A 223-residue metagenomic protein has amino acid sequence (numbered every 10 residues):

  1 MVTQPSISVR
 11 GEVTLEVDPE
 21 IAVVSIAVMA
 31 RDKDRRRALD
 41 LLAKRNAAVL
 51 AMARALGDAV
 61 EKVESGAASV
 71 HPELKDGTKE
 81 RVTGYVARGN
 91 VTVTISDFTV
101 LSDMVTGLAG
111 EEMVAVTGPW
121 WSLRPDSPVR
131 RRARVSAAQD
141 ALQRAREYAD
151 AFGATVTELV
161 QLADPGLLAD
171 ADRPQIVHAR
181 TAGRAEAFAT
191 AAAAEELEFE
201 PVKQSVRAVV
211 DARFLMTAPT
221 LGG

Functional and structural regions predicted by a protein language model:
M1-G223: Short, charge-dense linear interaction motifs
